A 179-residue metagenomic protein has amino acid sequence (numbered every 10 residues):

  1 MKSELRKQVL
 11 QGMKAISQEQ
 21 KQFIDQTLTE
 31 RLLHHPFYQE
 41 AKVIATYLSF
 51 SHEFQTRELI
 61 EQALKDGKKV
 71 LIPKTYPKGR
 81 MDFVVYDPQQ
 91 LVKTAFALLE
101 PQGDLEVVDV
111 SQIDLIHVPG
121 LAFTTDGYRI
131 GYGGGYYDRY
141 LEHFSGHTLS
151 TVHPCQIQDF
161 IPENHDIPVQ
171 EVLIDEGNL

Functional and structural regions predicted by a protein language model:
M1-S111: N-terminal active-site beta-alpha-beta segment that forms phosphate/nucleotide-binding and substrate-recognition loops
F83-L179: Conserved phosphate- and dinucleotide-binding cores of soluble alpha/beta proteins, encompassing both enzyme active
